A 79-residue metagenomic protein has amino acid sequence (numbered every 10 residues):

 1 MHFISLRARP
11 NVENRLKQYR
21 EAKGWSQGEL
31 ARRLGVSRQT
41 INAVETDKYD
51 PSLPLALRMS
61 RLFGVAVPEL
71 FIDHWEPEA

Functional and structural regions predicted by a protein language model:
M1-A22: A short, Lys/Arg-rich alpha-helix, primarily the initiator
M1-A8, R61, F71-A79: Short, charged recognition helix plus adjacent turn of helix-turn-helix-like nucleic-acid-binding domains
N14, G24-W25, P51-P54: Residue-level signal for the short linker/turn that defines the boundary of a DNA-recognition helix
E21, R32, R61: Alpha-helical residues within the helix-turn-helix
W25-A43: Short alpha-helical DNA-recognition segment
T46: Short, conserved catalytic or interaction motifs in soluble domains
P54-E69: DNA major-groove recognition helix of helix-turn-helix/homeodomain DNA-binding modules
